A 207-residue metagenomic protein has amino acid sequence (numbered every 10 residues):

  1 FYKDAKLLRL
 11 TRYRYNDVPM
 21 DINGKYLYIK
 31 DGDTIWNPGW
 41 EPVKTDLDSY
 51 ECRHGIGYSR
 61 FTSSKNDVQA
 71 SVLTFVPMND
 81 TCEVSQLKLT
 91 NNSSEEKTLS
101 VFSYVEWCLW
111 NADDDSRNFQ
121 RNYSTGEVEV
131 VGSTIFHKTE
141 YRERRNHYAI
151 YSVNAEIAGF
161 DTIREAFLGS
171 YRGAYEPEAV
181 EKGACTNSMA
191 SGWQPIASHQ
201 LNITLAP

Functional and structural regions predicted by a protein language model:
F1-P207: Anionic coordination/interaction segments
